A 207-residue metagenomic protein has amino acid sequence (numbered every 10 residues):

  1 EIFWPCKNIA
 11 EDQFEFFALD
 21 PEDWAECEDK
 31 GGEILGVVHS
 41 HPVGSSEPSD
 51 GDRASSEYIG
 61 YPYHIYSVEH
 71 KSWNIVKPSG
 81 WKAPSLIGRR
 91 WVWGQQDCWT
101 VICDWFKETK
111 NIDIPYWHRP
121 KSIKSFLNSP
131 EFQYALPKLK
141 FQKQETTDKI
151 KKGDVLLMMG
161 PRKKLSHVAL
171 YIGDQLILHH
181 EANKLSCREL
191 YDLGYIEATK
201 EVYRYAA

Functional and structural regions predicted by a protein language model:
E1-I34, P42-S79: Conserved beta-strand-loop surface patch within small alpha/beta domains used for substrate/adaptor or ligand engagement
P78-R89: Active-site-adjacent structural segments surrounding the nucleophilic cysteine of cysteine proteases and isopeptidases
W91-T109: Active-site nucleophilic cysteine motif
N111-I123: Short acidic alpha-helical/loop segments enriched in Asp/Glu that coordinate divalent cations
P120-C187, Y191: ...with weaker cross-activation on analogous glycine-rich loops/strands in unrelated enzymes
E189-A207: Glycine- and charge-enriched low-complexity intrinsically disordered segments
